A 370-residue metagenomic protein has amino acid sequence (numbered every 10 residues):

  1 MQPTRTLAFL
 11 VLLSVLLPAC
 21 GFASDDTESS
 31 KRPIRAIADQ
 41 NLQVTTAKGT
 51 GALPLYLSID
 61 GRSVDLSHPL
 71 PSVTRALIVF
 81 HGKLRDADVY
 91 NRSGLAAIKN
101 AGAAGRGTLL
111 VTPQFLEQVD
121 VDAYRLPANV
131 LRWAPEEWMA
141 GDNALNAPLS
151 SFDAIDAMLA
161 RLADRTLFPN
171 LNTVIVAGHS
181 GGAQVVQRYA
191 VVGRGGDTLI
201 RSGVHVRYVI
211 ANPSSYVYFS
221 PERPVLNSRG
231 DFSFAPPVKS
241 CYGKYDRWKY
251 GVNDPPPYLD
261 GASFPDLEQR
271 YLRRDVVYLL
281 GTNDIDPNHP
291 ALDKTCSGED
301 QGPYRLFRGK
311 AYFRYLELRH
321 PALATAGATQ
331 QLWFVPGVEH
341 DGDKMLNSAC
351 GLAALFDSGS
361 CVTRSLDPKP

Functional and structural regions predicted by a protein language model:
C20-A76, L84, D88-L109, W133 (+11 more regions): A domain-start/cap signature at the N-terminus of enzymes
H81-R85, S214: Active-site glycine-rich loops that stabilize anionic/oxyanionic intermediates across multiple enzyme folds
F115, V206-Y218: Active-site nucleophile loop of the alpha/beta-hydrolase fold
F115-L149, A291: Cap/lid segment of the alpha/beta-hydrolase catalytic domain
D153-L171: Conserved acidic catalytic loop of the alpha/beta-hydrolase fold
G178, G182: Gly/Ala-rich beta-loop-alpha elbow adjacent to hydrolase catalytic centers
A183-G195: Short glycine-enriched nucleophile-adjacent loop and the immediately C-terminal alpha-helix near the catalytic center
K249-F334: Serine-hydrolase catalytic core
